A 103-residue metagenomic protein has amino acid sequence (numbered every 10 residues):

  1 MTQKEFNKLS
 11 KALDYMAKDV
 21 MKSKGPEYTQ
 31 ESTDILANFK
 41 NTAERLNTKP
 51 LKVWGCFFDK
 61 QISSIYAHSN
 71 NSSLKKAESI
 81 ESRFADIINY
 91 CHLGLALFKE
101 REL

Functional and structural regions predicted by a protein language model:
M1-L103: Intrinsically disordered, low-complexity regulatory regions that flank transcription factor DNA-binding cores
